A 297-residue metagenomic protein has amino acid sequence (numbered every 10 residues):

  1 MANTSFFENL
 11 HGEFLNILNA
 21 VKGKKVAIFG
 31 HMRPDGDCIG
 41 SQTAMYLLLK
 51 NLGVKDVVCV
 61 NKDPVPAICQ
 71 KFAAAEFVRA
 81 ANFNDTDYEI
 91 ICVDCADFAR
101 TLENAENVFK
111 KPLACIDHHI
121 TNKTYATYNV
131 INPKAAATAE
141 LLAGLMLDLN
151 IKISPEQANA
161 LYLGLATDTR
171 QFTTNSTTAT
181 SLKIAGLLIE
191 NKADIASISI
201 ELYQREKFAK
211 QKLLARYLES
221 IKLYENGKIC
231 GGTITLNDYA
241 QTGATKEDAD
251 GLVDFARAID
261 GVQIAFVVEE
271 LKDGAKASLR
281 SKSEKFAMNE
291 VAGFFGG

Functional and structural regions predicted by a protein language model:
M1-N16, E106-L113, K134-L142: An acidic intrinsically disordered interaction segment
A2-R33, C38-Q70, A80-E89, T167-G297: Hydrophobic helix-and-loop "lid/oligomerization" segment in the mid-to-C-terminal part of catalytic domains
P34, D97-F98, L147: Short beta-turn/strand-loop junction motif enriched in small, turn-promoting residues
G40, K71-A73, Y125-A126, A143: Short acidic, glycine/serine/threonine-rich loops at helix termini
M45-Y46, N107-K110, I131-N132, K183: Glycine-rich, phosphate-binding/catalytic loops in enzymes
A73-Y128: Active-site cofactor/cluster-binding pocket
F83-D85, E106-V108, N122-K123, I153-P155 (+3 more regions): Solvent-exposed alpha-helices and their adjacent loops that cap or buttress functional pockets in soluble metabolic
I116-I184: Short alpha-helices
